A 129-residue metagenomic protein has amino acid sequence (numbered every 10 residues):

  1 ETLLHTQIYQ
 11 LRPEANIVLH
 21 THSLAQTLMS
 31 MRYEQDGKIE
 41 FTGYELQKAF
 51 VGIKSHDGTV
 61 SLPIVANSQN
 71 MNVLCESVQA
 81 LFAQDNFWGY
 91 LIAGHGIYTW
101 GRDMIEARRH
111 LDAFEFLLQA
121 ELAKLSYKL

Functional and structural regions predicted by a protein language model:
E1-L129: Glycine-rich flexible loops
